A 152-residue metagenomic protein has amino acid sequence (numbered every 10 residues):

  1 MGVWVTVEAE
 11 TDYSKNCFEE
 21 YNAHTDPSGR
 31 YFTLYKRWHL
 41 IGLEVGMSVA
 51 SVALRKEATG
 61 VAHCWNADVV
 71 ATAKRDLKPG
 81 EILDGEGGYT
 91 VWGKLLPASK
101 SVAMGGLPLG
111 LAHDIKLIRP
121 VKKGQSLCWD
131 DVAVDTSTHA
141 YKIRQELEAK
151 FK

Functional and structural regions predicted by a protein language model:
M1-K152: C-terminal catalytic/substrate-binding lobe primarily of soluble NAD(P)-dependent oxidoreductases
